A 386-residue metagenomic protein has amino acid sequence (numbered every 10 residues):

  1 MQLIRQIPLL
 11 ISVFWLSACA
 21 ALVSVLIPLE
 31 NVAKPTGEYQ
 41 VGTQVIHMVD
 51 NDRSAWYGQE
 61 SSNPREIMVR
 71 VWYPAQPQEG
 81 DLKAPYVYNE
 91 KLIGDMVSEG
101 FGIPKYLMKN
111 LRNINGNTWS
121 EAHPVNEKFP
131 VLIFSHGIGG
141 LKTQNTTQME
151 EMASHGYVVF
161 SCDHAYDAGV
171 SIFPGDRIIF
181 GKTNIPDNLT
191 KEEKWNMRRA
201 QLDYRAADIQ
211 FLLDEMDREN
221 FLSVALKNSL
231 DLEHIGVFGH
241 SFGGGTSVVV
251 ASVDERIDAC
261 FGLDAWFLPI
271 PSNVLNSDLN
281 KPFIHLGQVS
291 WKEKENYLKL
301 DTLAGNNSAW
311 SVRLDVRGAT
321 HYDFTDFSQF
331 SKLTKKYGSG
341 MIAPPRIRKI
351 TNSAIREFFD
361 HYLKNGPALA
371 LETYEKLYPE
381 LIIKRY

Functional and structural regions predicted by a protein language model:
V23-L132, P344, I355: Domain-level recognition of soluble alpha/beta enzyme cores, biased toward histidine phosphatases/phosphomutases
P28, A33-P35, Q40-G42, N51-D52 (+4 more regions): Alpha/beta-hydrolase-fold serine-hydrolase catalytic core, especially in secreted/extracellular enzymes
W72-G80, P85-M96, G100-G102, T143-L189 (+1 more regions): Active-site machinery of serine-nucleophile hydrolases
I114-F129, F134-I172, K292-K294: Short substrate-entry loop that stabilizes the transition state in hydrolases
I172-S229: Alpha/beta-hydrolase active-site loop
L212-S277: Primarily recognizes the serine-hydrolase "nucleophile elbow" in alpha/beta-hydrolase and SGNH/GDSL folds
D258-H321: The feature captures the conserved acid-bearing segment of alpha/beta-hydrolase catalytic domains
